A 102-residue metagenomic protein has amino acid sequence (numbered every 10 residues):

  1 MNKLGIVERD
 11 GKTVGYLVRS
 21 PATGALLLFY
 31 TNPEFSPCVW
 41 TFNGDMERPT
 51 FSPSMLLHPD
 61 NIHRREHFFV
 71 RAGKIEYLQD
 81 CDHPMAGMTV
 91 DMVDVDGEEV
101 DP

Functional and structural regions predicted by a protein language model:
M1-L17, L26-P102: A short Gly-Trp-Pro
S20-A22: Short, cysteine/histidine-rich loop/knuckle motifs that typically chelate Zn2+
